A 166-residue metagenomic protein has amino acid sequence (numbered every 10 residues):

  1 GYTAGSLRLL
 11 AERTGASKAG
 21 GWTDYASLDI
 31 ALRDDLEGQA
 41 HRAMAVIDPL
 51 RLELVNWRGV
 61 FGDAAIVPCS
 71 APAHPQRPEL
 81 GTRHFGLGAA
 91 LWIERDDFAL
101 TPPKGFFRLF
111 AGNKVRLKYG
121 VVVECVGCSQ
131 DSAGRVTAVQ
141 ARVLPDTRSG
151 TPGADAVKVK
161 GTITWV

Functional and structural regions predicted by a protein language model:
G1-V166: Catalytic adenosine-cofactor/nucleotide-binding cores of aminoacyl-tRNA synthetases and other
